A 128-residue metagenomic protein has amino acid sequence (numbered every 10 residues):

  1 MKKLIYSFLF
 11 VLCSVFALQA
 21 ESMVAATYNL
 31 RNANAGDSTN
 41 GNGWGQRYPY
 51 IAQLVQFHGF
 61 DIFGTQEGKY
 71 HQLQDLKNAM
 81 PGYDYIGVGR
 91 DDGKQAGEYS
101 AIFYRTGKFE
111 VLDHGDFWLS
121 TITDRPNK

Functional and structural regions predicted by a protein language model:
M1-S22: Bacterial Sec-dependent N-terminal signal peptides
I5, N42-W44, A79-G82: Glycine-rich, phosphate-binding/catalytic loops in enzymes
S22-M23, F60: Alpha/beta-hydrolase fold active-site loops
V24-A35, A79-Y85: Internal alpha/beta domain cores that form substrate/cofactor-binding pockets in large enzymes and binding proteins
T27-P49, D92-Q95, G115-K128: Acidic/histidine-rich helix-loop elements that form or flank divalent-metal/phosphate-binding sites at the catalytic
V55, G59-F63: Proline-aspartate-enriched helix->loop->beta-strand connector
I62-K128: Structured beta-strand-rich core segments of catalytic domains in phosphoester-bond hydrolases
